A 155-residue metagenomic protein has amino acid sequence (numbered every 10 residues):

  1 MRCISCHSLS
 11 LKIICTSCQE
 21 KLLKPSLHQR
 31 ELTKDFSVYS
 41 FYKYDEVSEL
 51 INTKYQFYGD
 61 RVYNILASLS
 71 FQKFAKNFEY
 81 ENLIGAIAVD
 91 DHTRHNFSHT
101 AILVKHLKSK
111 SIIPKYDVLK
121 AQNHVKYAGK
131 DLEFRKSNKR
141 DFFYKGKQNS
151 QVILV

Functional and structural regions predicted by a protein language model:
C3-C6, C15-C18: Short cysteine-rich clusters marking metal-coordination/redox-active sites
S10-L11, L22: Cys/His-rich microdomains that often coordinate metals
T16-L83, T93-F97, A101, K105 (+1 more regions): Active-site-facing substrate-recognition patch
D90: Glycine-rich, N-terminal phosphate-binding loop of Rossmann-like dinucleotide-binding domains
K105-I113: Short helix-loop-beta junction
K115-D117: Terminal hydrophobic/aromatic helix or amphipathic segment near a protein terminus
L154-V155: Conserved P-loop NTPase "ATPase switch" module shared by AAA+ and STAND
